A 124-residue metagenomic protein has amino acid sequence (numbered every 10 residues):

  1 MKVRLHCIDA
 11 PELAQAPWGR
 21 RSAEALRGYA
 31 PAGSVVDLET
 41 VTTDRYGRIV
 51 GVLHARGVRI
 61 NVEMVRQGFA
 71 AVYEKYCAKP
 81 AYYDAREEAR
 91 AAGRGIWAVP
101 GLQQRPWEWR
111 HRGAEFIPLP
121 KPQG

Functional and structural regions predicted by a protein language model:
M1-G124: Small beta-barrel nucleic-acid-binding modules, primarily SNase/OB-fold domains and secondarily Tudor-like barrels
